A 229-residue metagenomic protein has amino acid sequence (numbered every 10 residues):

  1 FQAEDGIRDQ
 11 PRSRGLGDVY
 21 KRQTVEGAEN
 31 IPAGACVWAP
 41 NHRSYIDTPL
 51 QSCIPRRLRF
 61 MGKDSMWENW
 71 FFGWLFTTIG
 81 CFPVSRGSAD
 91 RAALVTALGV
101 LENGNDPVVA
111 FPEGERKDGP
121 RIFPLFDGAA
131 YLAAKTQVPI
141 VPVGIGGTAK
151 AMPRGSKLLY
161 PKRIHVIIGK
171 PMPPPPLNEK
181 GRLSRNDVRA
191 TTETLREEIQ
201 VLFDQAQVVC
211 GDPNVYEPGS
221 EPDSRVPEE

Functional and structural regions predicted by a protein language model:
F1-A3, K21-V25, T148-K150: Short gly/ser/thr-rich secondary-structure transition/capping motifs
F1-Y20: Single conserved hydrophobic/aromatic residue that forms the stacking wall/gate of nucleotide- or nucleobase-binding
R14-A33, V201: Short, Lys/Arg-rich amphipathic segments at extreme N-termini
R14-R22, N69-I79, L158-R163: Alpha-helical membrane-targeting segments
V19, V25, W38, F60-M61 (+3 more regions): Generic preference for hydrophobic
R22-T24, A89-L94: Glycine-rich, highly charged phosphate/nucleotide-binding loops
N30-A89, T96: Catalytic core of membrane glycerolipid acyltransferases/transacylases, capturing the structured, soluble-facing
A92-E229: Non-catalytic C-terminal accessory region of glycerolipid acyltransferases and related lyso-lipid remodeling enzymes
